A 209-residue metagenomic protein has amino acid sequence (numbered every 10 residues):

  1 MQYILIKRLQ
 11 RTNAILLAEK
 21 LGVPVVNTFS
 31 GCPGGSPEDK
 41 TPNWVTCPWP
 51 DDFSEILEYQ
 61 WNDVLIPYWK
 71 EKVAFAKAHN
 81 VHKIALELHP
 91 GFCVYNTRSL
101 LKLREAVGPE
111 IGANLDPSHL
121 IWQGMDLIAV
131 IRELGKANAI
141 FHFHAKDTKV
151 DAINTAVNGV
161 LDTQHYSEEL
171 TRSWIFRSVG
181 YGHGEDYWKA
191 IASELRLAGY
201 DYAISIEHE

Functional and structural regions predicted by a protein language model:
Q2-G112: Active-site acidic/histidine proton-transfer and metal-coordination neighborhood in alpha/beta enzyme cores
V26-T28, I84-L86, I111-L115, F141-A145 (+1 more regions): Hydrophobic faces of well-ordered beta-strands that scaffold small-molecule active sites in alpha/beta enzyme cores
G31-P33, H89-G91, D116-W122, A145-V150 (+1 more regions): Active-site beta-loop-alpha junctions enriched in small/polar residues
S36, K102, P117-S118, L161 (+1 more regions): Residue-level signal for alpha-helical context at structural boundaries
N62, T97-L101, L120-D201: Gly/Pro-rich active-site loop or hairpin
I66, H79, A192-E209: Extended alpha-helical regions
